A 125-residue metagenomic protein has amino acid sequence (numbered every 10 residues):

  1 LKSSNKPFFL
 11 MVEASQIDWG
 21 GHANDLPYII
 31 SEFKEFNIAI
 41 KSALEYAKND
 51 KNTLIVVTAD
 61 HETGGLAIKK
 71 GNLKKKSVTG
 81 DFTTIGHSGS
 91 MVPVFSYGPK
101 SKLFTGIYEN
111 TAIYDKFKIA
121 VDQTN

Functional and structural regions predicted by a protein language model:
L1-N125: Feature captures the catalytic ectodomains and active-site-proximal regions of enzymes that hydrolyze or transfer
